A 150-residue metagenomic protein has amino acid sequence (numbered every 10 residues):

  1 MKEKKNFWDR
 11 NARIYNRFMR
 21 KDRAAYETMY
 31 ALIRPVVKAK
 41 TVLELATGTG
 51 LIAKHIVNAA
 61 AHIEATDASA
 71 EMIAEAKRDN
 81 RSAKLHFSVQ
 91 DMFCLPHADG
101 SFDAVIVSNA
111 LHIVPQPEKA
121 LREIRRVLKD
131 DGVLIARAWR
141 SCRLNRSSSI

Functional and structural regions predicted by a protein language model:
M1-R13: N-terminal, positively charged/glycine-rich alpha-helical extensions of SAM-dependent methyltransferases
K21-K40: Conserved alpha-helix/loop element of class I SAM-dependent methyltransferases that forms part of the SAM/SAH-binding
K40-G48: Conserved class I S-adenosyl-L-methionine
T47-C94: Class I SAM-dependent methyltransferase SAM/SAH-binding core
I106: A conserved beta-strand element that flanks and buttresses the S-adenosyl-L-methionine
N109-A110: Short catalytic micro-motifs in class I SAM-dependent methyltransferases
E118-V133: A short glycine-rich, Lys/Arg-flanked "PGG" loop and its adjoining helix->strand segment in the class I
V133-I150: Conserved class I S-adenosyl-L-methionine
